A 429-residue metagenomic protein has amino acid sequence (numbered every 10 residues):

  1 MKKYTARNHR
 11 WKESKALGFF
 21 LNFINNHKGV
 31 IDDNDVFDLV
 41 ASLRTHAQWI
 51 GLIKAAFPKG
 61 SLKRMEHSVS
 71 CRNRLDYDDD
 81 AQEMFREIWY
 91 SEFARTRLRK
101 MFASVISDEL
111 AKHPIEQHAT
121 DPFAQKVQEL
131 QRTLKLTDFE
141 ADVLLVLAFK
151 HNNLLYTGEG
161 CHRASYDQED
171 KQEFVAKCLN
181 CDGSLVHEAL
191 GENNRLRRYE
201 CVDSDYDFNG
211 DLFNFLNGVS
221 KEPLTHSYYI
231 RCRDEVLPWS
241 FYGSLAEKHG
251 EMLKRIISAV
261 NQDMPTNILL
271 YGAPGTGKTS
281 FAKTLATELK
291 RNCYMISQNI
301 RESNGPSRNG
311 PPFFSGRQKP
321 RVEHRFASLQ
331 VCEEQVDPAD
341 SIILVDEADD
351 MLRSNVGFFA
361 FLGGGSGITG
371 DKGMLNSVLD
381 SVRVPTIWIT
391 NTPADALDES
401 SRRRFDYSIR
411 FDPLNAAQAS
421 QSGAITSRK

Functional and structural regions predicted by a protein language model:
M1-I268, G272-A273, A286-G305, G310-P311 (+2 more regions): Intrinsically disordered, low-complexity N-terminal extensions of AAA+/P-loop NTPases that precede the structured
K278: Conserved lysine of the Walker
F281, L285: Hydrophobic positions on the alpha1 helix immediately C-terminal to the Walker A/P-loop
R291, V382-V384, R403-Y407: Short glycine-/polar-rich loops that comprise or flank the Walker A/P-loop and associated switch/sensor motifs
G373-L397: Sensor-1/coupling segment of RecA-like P-loop NTPase cores
D398-L414: A short helix-turn-beta junction within AAA+ P-loop NTPase domains corresponding to the substrate/partner-engaging
Q421-K429: Conserved AAA+ ATPase "sensor/coupling" helix adjacent to the nucleotide-binding pocket
